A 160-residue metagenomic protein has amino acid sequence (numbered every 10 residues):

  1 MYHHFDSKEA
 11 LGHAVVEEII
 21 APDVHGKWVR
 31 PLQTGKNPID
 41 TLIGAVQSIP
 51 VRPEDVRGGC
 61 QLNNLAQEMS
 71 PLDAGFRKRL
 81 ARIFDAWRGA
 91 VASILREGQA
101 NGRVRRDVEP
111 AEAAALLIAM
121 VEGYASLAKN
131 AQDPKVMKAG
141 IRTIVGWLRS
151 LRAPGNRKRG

Functional and structural regions predicted by a protein language model:
M1-F5: Short hydrophobic/aromatic patch on the recognition helix
S7-H13: Short amphipathic alpha-helical segment with a characteristic S/N-K-E followed by hydrophobic residues
A14, E18, W28-G59, P110-L117 (+1 more regions): Hydrophobic alpha-helical connector segments
V16-I20, R77-R88, A114: Amphipathic, non-transmembrane alpha-helical scaffold segments
I39-D40, G44-R52, D85-N101, M120 (+1 more regions): C-terminal peripheral helix-coil segments that are non-catalytic and often amphipathic
T41, E54-G75: Amphipathic alpha-helical segments used for helix-helix packing
G75-R82, V108, L117, V121 (+1 more regions): An extended, acidic
